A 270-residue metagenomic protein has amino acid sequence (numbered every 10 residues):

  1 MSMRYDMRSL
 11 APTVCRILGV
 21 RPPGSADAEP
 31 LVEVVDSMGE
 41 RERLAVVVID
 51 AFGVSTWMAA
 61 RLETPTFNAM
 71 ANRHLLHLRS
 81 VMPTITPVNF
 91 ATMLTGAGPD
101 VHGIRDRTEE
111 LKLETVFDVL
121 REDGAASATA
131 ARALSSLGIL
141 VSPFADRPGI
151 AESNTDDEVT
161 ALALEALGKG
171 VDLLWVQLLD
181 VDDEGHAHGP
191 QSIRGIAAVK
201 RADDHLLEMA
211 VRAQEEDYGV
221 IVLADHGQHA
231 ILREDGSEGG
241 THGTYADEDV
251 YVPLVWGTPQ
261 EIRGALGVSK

Functional and structural regions predicted by a protein language model:
M1-K270: Feature captures the catalytic ectodomains and active-site-proximal regions of enzymes that hydrolyze or transfer
